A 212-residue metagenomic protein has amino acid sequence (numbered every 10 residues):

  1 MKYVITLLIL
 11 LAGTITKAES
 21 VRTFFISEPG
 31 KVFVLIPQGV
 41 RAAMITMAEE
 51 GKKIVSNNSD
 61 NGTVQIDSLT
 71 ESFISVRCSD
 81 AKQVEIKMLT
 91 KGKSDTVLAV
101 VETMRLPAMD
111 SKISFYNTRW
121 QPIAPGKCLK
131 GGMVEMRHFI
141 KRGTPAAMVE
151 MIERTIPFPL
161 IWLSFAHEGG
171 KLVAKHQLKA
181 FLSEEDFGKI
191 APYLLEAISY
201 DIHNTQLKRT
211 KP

Functional and structural regions predicted by a protein language model:
Y3-A12: Sec-dependent N-terminal signal peptides
A18-K91: Terminal domain-start segments
T63-V76, N117-G126, I202-Q206: Surface-exposed loop/turn elements that mediate protein-protein interactions on large endomembrane-trafficking
V76, T103-M109, D186-A191: Short consensus segments that form the blades of beta-propeller domains, in both extracellular/periplasmic
A81-V84, L98, A108-I113, I156-L160 (+1 more regions): Short, surface-exposed coil-to-beta transition loops
T96-M104, G170-Q177: Short beta-strand elements that form the blades of beta-propeller/WD-repeat-like and other beta-sheet-rich scaffold
V97-G132: Mid-length scaffold segments of soluble, non-membrane domains
G126-I202, T210-P212: Short aromatic loop motif centered on NTY/YTY
